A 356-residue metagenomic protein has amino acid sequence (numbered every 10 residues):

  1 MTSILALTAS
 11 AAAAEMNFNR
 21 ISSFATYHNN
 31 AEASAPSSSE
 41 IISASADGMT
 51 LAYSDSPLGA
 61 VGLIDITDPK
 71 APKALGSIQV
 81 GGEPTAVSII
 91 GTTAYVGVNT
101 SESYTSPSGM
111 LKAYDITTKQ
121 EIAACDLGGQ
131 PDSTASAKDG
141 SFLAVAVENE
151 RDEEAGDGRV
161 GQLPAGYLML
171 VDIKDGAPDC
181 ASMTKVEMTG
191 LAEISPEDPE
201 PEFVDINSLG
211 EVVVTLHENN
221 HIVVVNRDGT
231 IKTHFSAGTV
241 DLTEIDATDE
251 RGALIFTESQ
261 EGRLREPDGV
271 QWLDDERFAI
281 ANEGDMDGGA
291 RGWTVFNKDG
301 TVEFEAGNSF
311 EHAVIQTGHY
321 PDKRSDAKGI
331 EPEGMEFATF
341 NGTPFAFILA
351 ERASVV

Functional and structural regions predicted by a protein language model:
N19-A33, I78-V80, A124-D126, K174-P199 (+2 more regions): Surface-exposed loop and turn segments in beta-propeller and other repeat-based domains that flank or scaffold
F24-V61, P199-E202, S208, R277 (+2 more regions): Beta-strand-rich domains and repeat architectures in extracellular enzymes and scaffolds, especially beta-propellers
A46-G48, I89-T92, S136-G140, I206-L209 (+2 more regions): Residue-level detector of Asp-centered blade-edge/turn motifs that repeat once per structural unit in beta-propeller
D68-S101: Blade-loop segments of beta-propeller domains
G97-P107, A146-G166, I280-R291: Short, conserved, GDST-rich strand-edge loop motifs in beta-rich repeat architectures
S108-T117, G161-D175, G229, A290-G300: Beta-propeller blade signature
